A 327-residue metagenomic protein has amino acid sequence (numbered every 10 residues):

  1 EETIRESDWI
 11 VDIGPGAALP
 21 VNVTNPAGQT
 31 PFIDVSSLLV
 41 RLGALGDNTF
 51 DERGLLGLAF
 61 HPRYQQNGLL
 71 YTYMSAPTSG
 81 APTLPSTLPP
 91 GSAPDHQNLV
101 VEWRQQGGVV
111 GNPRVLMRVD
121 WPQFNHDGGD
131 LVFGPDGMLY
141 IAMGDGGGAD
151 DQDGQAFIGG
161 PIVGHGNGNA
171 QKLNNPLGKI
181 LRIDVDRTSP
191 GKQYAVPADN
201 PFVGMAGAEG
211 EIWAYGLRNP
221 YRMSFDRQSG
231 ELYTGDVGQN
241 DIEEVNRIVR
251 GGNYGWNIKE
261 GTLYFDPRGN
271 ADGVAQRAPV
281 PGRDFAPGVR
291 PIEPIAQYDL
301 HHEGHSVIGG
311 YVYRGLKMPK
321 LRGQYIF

Functional and structural regions predicted by a protein language model:
E1-E2: Mature N-terminal segment immediately following signal peptide/propeptide cleavage in secreted/periplasmic
R5-P31, L38-L55, R63, P77-S79 (+3 more regions): Beta-propeller domain segments
W9, M74-P77, R118, G128: Mobile, glycine-rich extracellular loop/lid and propeptide segments that shape or gate substrate/ligand access
L69, M138-Y140, G230-E231, Q324: Generic structural signal for coil-to-beta-strand starts
L84-V132: Asp-box/WD-like beta-propeller blade repeats and closely related beta-sheet repeat scaffolds
H126-A149, G178: Aromatic- and glycine-enriched pocket-lining scaffold segments that form the walls of small-molecule binding clefts
